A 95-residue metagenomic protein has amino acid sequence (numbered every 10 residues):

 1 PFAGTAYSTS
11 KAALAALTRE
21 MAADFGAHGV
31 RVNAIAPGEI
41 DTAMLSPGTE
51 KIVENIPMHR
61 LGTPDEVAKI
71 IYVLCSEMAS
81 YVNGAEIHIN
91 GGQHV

Functional and structural regions predicted by a protein language model:
P1-G4, G26: Active-site "substrate specificity/gating" loop of NAD(P)-dependent dehydrogenases, especially the short-chain
Y7, A15: Catalytic tyrosine of NAD(P)H-dependent dehydrogenase/reductases that use a Tyr as the general acid/base
S10, T18: Active-site helix of classical SDR
A23-A27, S80: Alpha-helical segment proximal to the catalytic Tyr-Lys
H28, N33, A85: Rossmann-like NAD(H)/NADP(H) cofactor-binding core
V32, A36-S46: Short, flexible catalytic-loop segment of classical short-chain dehydrogenase/reductase
P47-E66: Catalytic Tyr-x(3-8)-Lys segment
T63-I89, H94: C-terminal substrate-recognition "lid" of short-chain dehydrogenase/reductases
